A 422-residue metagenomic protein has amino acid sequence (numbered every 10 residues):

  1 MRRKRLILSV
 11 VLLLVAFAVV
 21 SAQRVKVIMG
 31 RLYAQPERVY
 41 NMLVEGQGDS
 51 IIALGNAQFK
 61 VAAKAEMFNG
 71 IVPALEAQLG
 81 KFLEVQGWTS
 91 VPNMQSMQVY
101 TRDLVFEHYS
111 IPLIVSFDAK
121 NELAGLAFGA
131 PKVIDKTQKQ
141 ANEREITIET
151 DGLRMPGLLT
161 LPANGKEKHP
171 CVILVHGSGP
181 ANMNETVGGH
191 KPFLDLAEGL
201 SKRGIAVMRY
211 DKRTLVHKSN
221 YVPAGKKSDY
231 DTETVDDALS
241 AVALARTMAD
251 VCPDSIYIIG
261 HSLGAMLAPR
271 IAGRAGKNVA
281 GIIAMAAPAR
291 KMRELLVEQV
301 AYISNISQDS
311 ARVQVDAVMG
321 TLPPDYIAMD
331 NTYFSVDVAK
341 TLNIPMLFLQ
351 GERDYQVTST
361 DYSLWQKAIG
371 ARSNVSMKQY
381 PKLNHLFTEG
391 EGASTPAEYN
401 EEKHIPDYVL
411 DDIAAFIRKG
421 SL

Functional and structural regions predicted by a protein language model:
D49-S96: Short solvent-exposed beta->alpha transition segments
A130-E167: N-terminal cap/lid segment of alpha/beta-hydrolase-fold proteins
V175-I205, R209-E233, T388-E398: Cap/lid segment of the alpha/beta-hydrolase catalytic domain
K227-A249: Alpha/beta-hydrolase active-site loop
L244-Q299: Primarily recognizes the serine-hydrolase "nucleophile elbow" in alpha/beta-hydrolase and SGNH/GDSL folds
L342, F348-Q350: Short beta-strand/loop motif that positions the catalytic acidic residue of the alpha/beta-hydrolase fold
I344, V357-A368: Short alpha-helix in the alpha/beta-hydrolase fold that links the catalytic acid
L386, E391-L422: Catalytic active-site module of serine/aspartate enzymes centered on a nucleophile-bearing elbow/loop
